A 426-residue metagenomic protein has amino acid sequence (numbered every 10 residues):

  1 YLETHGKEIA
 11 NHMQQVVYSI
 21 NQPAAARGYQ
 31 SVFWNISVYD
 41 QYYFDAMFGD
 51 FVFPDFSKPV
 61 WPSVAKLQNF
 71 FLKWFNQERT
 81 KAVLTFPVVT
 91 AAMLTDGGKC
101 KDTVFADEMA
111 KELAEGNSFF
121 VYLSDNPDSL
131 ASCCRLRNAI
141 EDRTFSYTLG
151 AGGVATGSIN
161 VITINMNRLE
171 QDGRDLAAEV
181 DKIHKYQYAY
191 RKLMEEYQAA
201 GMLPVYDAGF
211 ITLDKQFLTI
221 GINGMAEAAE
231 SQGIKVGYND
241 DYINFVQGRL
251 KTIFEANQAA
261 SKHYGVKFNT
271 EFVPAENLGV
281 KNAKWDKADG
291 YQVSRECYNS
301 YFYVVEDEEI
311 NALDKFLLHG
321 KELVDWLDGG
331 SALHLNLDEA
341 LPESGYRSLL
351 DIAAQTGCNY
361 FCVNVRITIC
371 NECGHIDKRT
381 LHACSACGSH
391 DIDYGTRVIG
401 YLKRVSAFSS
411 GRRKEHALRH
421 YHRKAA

Functional and structural regions predicted by a protein language model:
Y1-D214, K235, N239-Y394: Conserved catalytic cores of very large enzyme subunits
K7, V17-Y18, S231, R412 (+1 more regions): Metallocofactor- and cofactor-centric catalytic cores in central/energy metabolism, strongly enriched
Q171, E227, N277, C370 (+2 more regions): A broad, structure-centric signal for solvent-exposed, well-ordered loop/edge residues that line or flank functional
L218-S231, R397: Contiguous, well-ordered alpha-helical segments that form the cores/surfaces of helical PPI scaffolds
G221-G224, G329, G400, G411: Glycine-centered flexibility sites
A386-A426: Long, charge-rich boundary regions
